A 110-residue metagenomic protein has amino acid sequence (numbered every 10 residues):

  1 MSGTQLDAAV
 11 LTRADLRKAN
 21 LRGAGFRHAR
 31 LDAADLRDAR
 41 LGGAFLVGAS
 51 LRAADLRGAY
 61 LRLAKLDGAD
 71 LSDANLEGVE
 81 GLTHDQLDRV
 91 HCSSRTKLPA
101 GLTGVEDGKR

Functional and structural regions predicted by a protein language model:
M1-R110: Tandem repeat scaffolds
